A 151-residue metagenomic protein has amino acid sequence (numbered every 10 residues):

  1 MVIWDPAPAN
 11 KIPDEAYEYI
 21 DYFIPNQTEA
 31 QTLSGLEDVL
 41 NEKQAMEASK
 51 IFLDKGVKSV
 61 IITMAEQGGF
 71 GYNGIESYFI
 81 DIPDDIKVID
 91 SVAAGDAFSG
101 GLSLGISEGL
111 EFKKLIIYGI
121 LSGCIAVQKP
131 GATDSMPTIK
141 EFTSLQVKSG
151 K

Functional and structural regions predicted by a protein language model:
M1-E47, Q67-G69: Conserved beta-alpha-beta core of the PfkB/ribokinase-like small-molecule kinase fold
K11, E15, E42-K151: Conserved phosphate-binding/catalytic region of the ribokinase-like
